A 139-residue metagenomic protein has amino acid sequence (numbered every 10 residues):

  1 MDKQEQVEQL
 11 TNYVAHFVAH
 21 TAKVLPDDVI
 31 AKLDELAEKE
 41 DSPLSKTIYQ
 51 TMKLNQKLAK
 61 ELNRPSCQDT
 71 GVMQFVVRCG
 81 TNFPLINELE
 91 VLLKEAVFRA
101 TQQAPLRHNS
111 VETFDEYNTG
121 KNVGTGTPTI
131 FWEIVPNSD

Functional and structural regions predicted by a protein language model:
M1-D139: Non-transmembrane, aqueous-exposed alpha-helical and coiled segments at domain scale
